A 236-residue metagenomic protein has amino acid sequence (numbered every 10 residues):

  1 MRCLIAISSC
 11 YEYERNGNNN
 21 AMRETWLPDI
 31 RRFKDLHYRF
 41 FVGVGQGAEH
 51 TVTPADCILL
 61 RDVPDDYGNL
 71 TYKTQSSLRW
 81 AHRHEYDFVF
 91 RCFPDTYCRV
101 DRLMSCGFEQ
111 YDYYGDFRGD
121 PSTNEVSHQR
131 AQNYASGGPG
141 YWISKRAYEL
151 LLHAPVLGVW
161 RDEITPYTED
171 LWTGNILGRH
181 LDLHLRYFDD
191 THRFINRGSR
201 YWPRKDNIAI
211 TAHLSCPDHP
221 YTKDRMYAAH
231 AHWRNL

Functional and structural regions predicted by a protein language model:
M1-A21: N-proximal low-complexity "stem/linker" segments adjacent to membrane-targeting elements
N18-L36: Short, acidic, metal-binding catalytic loop of nucleotide-sugar glycosyltransferases
R39-Y86, R99-D101, P121-S122: Active-site-proximal specificity loops/subdomain of glycosyltransferases
Y86, R99-D101, S136-V156: Conserved nucleotide-sugar donor-binding and metal-coordinating catalytic region shared by glycosyltransferases
V89: Short aromatic/hydrophobic "clamp" motif used to bind/position activated sugar donors
T96-H128: Conserved donor-nucleotide/metal-binding helix-loop-beta segment in metal-dependent transferases, i.e., the alpha-helix
S127-I143, I164-T165: A recurrent flexible, glycine/aromatic-enriched loop bordering the glycosyltransferase active site that acts as
W160-L236: C-terminal catalytic/acceptor-binding lobe
